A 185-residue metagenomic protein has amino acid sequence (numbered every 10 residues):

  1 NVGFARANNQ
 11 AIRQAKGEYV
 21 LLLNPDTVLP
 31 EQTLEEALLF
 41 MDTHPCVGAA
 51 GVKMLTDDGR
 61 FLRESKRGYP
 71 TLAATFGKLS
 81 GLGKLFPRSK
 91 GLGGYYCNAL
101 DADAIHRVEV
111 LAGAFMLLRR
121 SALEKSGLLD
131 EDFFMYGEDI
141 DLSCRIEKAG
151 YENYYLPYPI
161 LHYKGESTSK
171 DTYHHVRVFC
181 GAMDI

Functional and structural regions predicted by a protein language model:
N1-A15, E36: Glycine-rich, basic loop-to-helix element that forms the pyrophosphate-binding segment of sugar-nucleotide handling
V2, D26-V28, F133: Acidic metal-phosphate-binding loop of nucleotide-sugar-dependent transferases
V20: Short aromatic/hydrophobic "clamp" motif used to bind/position activated sugar donors
V28-E64: Conserved donor NDP-sugar-binding/catalytic core segment of glycosyltransferases
D58, L82-G93, V176-I185: C-terminal, non-catalytic tails of nucleotide-sugar-dependent glycosyltransferases
Y69-V108: Short, flexible, basic/aromatic active-site loop/helix in glycosyltransferases
L100-P159: A short, conserved alpha-helix in the catalytic core of glycosyltransferases
D141-I185: Active-site-adjacent helix/loop segment of glycosyltransferases that harbors family-specific signature motifs
